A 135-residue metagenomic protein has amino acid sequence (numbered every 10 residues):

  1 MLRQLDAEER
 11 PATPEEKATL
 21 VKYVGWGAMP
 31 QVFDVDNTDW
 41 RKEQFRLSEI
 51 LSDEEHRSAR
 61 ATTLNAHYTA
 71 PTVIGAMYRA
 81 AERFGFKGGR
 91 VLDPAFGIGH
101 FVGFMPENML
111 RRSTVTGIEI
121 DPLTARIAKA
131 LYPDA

Functional and structural regions predicted by a protein language model:
M1-A135: Class I S-adenosyl-L-methionine-dependent methyltransferase catalytic core
